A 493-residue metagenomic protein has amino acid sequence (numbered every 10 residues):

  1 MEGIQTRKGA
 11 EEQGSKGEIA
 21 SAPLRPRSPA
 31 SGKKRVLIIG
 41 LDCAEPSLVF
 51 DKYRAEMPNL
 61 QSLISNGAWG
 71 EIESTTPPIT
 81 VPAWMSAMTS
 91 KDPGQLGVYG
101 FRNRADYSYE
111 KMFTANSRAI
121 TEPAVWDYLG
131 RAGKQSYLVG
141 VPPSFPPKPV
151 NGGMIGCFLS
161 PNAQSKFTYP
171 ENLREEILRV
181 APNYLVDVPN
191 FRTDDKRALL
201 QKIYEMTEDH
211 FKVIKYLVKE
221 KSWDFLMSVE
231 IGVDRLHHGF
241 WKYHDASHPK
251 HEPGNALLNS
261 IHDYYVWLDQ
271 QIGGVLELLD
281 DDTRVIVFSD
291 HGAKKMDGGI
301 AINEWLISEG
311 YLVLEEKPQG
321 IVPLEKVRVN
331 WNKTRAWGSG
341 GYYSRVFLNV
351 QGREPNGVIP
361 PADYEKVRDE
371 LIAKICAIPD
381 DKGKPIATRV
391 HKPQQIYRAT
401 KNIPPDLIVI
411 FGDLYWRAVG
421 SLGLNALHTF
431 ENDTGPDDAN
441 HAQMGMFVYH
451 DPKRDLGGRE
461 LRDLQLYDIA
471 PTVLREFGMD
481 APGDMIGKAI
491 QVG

Functional and structural regions predicted by a protein language model:
M1-K16, L24-S31: A cross-taxon signal for low-complexity, glycine/charged-rich
K33, P46-D224, I231-H238, K488-V492: Active-site-proximal alpha/beta segments of enzymes that process anionic O-linked groups
K34, L41, L48, A55 (+9 more regions): Secreted, luminal/periplasmic, and some membrane-associated catalytic domains that remodel anionic oxygen-ester
I38, F225-V229, I286, V448: Structural motif
N59, E370-A377, M446, D468-E476: Generic recognition of well-ordered alpha-helical segments
D209-Q270, Y343, L348-A362: Active-site His/acidic residue clusters
D413-E460, L466-D468: Low-complexity, glycine/alanine/valine/leucine- and proline-rich hydrophobic stretches
